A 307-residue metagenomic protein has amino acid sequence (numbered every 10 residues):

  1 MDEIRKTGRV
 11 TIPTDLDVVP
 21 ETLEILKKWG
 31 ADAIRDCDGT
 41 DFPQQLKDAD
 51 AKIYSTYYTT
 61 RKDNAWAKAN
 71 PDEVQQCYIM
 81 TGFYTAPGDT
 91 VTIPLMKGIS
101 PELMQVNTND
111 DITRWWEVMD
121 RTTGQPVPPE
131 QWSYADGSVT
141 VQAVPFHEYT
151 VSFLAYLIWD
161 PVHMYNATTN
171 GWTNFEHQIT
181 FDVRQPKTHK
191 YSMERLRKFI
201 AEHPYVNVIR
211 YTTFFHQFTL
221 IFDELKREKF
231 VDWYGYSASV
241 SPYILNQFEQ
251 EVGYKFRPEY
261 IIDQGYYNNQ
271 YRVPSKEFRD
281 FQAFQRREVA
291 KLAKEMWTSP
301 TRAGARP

Functional and structural regions predicted by a protein language model:
M1-P307: Glycan-processing catalytic domains of CAZymes
